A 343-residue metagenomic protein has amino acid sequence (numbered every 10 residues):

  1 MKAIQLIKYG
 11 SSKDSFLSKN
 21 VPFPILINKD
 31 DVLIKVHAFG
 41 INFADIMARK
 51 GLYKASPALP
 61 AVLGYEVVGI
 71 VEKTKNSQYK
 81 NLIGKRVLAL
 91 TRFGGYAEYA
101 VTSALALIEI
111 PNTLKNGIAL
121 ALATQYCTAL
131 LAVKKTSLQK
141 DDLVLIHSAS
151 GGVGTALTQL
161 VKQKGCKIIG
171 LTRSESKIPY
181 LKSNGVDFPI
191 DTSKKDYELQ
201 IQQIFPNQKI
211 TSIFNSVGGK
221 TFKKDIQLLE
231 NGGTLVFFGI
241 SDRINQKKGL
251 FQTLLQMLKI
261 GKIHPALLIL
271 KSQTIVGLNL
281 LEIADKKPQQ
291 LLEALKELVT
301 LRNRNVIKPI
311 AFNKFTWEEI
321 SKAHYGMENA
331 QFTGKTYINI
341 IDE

Functional and structural regions predicted by a protein language model:
P22-G40, L52-G94: Glycine-rich beta-strand-centered segment in the early N-terminal region that forms part of a ligand/cofactor-binding
M47, R86-S148: NAD(P)H dinucleotide-binding glycine-rich loop of Rossmann-like/cofactor-binding domains, especially the beta1-alpha1
N81-L82, L138, L229: Short, well-ordered loop/turn sites that connect or cap secondary structure elements
L88, L145, T211-F214, V236: N-terminal Rossmann-like NAD(P) cofactor-binding module of classical short-chain dehydrogenase/reductase
G95-A97, R173-Y180, I260-I263: Short, glycine/polar-rich helix-capping loops at beta-to-alpha or helix-loop-helix junctions that flank or form
L122-K195, Q200: Mid-domain Rossmann-like dinucleotide-binding core that forms the NAD(H)/NADP(H) cofactor-binding site
N207, V299-K314, S321-E343: C-terminal capping/lid region of NAD(P)-dependent oxidoreductase domains
K220-R304, I340-E343: Glycine-rich phosphate-binding loop and adjacent beta-alpha segment of Rossmann(oid) nucleotide-cofactor-binding
